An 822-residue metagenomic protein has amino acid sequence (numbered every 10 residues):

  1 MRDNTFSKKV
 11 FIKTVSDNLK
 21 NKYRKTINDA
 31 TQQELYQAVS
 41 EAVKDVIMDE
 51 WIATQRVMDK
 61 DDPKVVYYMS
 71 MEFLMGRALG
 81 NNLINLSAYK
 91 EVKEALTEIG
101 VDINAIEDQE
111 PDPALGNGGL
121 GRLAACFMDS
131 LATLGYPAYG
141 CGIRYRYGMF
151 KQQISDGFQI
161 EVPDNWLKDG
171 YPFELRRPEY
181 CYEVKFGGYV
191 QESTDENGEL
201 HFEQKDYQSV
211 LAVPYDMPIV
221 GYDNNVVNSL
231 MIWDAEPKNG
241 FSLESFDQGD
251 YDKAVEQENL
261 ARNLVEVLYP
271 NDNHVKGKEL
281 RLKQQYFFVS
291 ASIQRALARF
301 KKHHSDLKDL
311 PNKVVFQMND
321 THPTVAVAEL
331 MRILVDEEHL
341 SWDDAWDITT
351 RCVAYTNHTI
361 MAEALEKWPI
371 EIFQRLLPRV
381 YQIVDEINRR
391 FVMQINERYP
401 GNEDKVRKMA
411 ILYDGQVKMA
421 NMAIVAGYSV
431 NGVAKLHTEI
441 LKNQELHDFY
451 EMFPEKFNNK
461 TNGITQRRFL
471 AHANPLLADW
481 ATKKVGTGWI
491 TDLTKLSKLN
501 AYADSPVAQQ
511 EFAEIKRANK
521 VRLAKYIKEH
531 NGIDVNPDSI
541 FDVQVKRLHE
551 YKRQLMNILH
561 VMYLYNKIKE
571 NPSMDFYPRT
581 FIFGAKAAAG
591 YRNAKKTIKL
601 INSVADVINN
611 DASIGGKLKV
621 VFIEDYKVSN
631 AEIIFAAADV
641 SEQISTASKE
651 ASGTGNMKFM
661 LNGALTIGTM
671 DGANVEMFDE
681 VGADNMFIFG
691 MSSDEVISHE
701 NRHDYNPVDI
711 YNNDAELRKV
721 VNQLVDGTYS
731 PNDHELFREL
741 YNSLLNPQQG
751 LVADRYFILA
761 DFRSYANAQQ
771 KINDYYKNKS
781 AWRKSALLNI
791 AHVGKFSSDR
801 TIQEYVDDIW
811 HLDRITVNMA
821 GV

Functional and structural regions predicted by a protein language model:
M1-V822: A conserved ligand/cofactor-binding region detector
